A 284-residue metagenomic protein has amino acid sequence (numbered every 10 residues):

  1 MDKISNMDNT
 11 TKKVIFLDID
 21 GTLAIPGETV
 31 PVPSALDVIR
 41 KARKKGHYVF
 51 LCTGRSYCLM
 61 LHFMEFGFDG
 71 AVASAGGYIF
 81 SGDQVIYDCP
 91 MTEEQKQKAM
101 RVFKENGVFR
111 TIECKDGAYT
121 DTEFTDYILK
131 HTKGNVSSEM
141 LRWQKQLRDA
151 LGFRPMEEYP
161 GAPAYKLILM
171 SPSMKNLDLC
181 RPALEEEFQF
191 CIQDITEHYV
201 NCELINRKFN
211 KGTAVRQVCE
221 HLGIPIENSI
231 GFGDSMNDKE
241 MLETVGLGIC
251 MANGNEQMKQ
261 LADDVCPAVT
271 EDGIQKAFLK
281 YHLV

Functional and structural regions predicted by a protein language model:
N9-V14, V32, C202-V284: Mg2+-dependent phosphoryl-transfer enzymes with acidic/Ser/Thr/Gly-rich catalytic loops
T11-E28: Asp-based phosphoryl-transfer active-site loop
K12, G46, F68, A164-Y165 (+2 more regions): Short, well-ordered alpha-helix to beta-strand connector turns
V30-G134: Active-site phosphate-binding/coordination module
K41, V102, P182-A183, Q257: Alpha-helical scaffold elements within enzyme catalytic domains, especially in hydrolases
F66-G67, A75, E186-F188, T244-V245 (+1 more regions): Short, structured coil segments at secondary-structure junctions
D69-G76, T132, F190-Q193, G248-N253 (+1 more regions): Short hydrophobic/aromatic-enriched beta-strand-loop microsegments
E113-F232: Conserved acidic, metal-coordinating active-site core of Asp-based, Mg2+-dependent phosphoryl-transfer enzymes
